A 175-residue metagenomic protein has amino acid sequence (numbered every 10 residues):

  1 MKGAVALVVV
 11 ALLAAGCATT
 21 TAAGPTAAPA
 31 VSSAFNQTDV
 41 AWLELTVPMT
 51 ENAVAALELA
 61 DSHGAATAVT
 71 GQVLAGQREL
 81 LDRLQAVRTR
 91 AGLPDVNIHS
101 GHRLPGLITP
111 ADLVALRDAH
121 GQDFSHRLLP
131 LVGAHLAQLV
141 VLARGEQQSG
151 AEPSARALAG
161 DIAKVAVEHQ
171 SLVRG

Functional and structural regions predicted by a protein language model:
M1-V10: N-terminal export and membrane-targeting signals
L13-G16: C-terminal motif of bacterial Sec signal peptides marking the signal peptidase cleavage site
T19-G175: All-alpha RGS (Regulator of G-protein Signaling) helical domain and cognate RGS-like helical scaffolds
